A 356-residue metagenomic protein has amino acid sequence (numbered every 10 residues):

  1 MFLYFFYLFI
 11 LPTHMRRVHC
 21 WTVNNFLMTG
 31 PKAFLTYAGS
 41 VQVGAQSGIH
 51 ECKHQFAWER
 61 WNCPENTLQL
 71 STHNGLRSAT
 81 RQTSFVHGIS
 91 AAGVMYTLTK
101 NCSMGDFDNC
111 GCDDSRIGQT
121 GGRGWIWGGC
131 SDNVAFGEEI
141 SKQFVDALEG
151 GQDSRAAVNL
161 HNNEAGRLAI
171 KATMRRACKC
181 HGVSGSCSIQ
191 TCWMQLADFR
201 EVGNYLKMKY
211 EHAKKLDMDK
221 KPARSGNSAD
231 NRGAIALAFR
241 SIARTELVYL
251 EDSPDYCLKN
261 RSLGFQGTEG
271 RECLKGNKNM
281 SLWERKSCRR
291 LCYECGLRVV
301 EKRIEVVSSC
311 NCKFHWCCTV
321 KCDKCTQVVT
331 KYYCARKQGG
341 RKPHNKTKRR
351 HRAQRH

Functional and structural regions predicted by a protein language model:
M1-F9: Classical eukaryotic N-terminal signal peptides for Sec-dependent ER targeting/secretion, especially the positively
P12-H356: Long, position-biased, composition-driven segments near the start of the mature protein
